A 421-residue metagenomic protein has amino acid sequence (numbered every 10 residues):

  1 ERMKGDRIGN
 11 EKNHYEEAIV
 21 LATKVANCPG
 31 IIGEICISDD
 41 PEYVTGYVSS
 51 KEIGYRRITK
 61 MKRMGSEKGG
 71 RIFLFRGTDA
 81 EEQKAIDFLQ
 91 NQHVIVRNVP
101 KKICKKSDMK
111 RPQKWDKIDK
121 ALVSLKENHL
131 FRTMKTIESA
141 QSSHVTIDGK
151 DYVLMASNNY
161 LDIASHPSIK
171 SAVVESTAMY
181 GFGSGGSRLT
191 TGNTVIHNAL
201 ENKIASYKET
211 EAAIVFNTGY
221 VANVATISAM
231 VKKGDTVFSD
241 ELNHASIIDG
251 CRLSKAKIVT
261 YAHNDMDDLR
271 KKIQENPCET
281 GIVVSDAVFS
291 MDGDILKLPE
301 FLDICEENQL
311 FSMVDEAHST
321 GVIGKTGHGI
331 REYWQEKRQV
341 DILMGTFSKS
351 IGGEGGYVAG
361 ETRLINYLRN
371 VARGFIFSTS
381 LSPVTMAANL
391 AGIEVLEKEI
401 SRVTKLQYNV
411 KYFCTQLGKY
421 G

Functional and structural regions predicted by a protein language model:
K110, K114-Y180, L310: N-terminal "arm"/small-domain region of PLP-dependent enzymes with the aminotransferase-like
I163-A164, I330-Y333, G345, Y357-T362: Short beta-strand-to-turn element immediately C-terminal to the catalytic PLP-Schiff-base lysine in fold type I
S187-N193, N202-A225: Short loop-beta-helix segment that forms the pyridoxal 5′-phosphate
T226-A245: Conserved PLP-anchoring active-site segment centered on the Schiff-base-forming lysine
V259, H263-V314: Active-site phosphate-binding strand-loop segment of PLP-dependent enzymes
L296, L390-G421: Conserved PLP-dependent catalytic core of the aminotransferase class-I/II
Q309, G329-F347, N366-N370: Conserved active-site segment immediately N-terminal to the catalytic lysine that forms the internal aldimine
I342-M344, I351-I400: Conserved core segment of the aminotransferase class I/II
